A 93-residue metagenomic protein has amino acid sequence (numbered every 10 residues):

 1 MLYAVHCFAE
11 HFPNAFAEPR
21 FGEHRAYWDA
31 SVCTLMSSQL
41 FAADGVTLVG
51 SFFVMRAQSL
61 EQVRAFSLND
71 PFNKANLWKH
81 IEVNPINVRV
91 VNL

Functional and structural regions predicted by a protein language model:
M1-L93: Conserved, structured core segments of small domains
